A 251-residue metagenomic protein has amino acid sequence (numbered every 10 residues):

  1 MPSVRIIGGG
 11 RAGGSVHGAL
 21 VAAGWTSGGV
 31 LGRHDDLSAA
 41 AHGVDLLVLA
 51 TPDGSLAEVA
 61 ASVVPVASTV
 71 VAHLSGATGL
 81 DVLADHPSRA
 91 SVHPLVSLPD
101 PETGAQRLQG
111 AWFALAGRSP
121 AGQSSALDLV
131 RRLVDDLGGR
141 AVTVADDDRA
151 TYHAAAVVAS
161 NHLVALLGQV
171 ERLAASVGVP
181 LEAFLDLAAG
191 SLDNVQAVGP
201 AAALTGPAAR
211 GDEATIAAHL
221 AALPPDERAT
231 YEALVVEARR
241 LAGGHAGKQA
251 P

Functional and structural regions predicted by a protein language model:
M1-G43: NAD(P)+-binding Rossmann beta1-loop-alpha1 motif at the extreme N-terminus of oxidoreductases
M1-V4, G9, S124-S125, G243-P251: Actinobacteria-biased recognition of intrinsically disordered, low-complexity terminal regions
V4, S27-G28, R89, A141 (+1 more regions): Hydrophobic anchor at the start of a short beta-strand that flanks the dinucleotide cofactor-binding loop
V16, A23, T103-A197: Internal alpha-helical scaffold of NAD(P)-dependent oxidoreductase catalytic cores
G18, H34-G104: Rossmann-like NAD(P)(H) cofactor-binding subdomain of soluble oxidoreductases
E182-P251: NAD(P)-dependent Rossmann-like dehydrogenase/reductase catalytic/cofactor-binding core
